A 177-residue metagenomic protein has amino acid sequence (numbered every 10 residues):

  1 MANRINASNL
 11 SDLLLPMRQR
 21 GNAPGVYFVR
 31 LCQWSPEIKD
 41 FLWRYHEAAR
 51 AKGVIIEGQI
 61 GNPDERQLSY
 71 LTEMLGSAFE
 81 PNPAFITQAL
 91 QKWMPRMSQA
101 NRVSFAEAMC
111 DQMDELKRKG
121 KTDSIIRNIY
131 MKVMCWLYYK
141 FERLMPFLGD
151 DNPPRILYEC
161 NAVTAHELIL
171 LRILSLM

Functional and structural regions predicted by a protein language model:
M1-S11, R18-C135: Conserved N-terminal ligand/cofactor-binding loop architecture of enzyme catalytic domains
S11-G21, F141-D150: Short boundary motifs at domain starts and secondary-structure transition points
E115-M177: Active-site and donor-binding regions of nucleotide-sugar-utilizing enzymes
